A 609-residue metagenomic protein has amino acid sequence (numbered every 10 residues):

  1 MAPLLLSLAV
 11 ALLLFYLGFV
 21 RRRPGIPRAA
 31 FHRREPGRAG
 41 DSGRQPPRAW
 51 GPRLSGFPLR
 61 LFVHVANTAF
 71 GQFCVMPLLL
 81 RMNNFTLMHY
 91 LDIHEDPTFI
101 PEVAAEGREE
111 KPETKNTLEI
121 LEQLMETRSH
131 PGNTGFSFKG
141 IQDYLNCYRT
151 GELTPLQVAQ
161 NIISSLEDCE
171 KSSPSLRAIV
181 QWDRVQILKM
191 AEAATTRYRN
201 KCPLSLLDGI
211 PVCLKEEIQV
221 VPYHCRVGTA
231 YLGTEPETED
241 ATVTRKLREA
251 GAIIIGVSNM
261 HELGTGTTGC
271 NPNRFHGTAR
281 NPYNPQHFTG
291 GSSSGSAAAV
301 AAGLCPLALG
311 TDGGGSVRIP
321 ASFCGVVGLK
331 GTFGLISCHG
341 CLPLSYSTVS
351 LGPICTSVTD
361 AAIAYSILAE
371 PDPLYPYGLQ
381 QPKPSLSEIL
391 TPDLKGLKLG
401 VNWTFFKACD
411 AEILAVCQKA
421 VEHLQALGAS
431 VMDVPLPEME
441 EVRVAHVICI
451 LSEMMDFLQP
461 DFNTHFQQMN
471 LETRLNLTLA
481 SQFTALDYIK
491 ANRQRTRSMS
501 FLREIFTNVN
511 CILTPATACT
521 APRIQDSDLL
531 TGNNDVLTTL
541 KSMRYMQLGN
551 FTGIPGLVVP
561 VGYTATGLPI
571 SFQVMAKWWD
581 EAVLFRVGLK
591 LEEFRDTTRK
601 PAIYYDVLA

Functional and structural regions predicted by a protein language model:
A2-K189, T196, A426-L427, D487 (+1 more regions): An N-terminal boundary/leader segment
A2-Y16, R21-R48, S55, R245 (+9 more regions): Structural helix-boundary/capping segments
K115-G132, L207-A230, S387-W403, I448-R503 (+4 more regions): Short helix-loop capping/hinge segments that flank enzyme active sites or metal/cofactor-binding pockets
E152, E167-L232, E237: N-terminal, positively charged, Ser/Thr/Ala/Gly-biased leader segments that form transit/presequence-like amphipathic
I162, I187, G209, K215 (+8 more regions): Conserved hydrophobic/aromatic pocket- or pore-lining residues that grip, position, or stack substrates in active sites
M190, G277, R443-F457: Charged, often glycine-rich, active-site loop that binds/positions anionic groups
L204-L351, N402-T404, P515-D535: Short glycine/serine-rich loop/turn segments
I255, S430-P435: General small-molecule cofactor/ligand-binding pocket signal
